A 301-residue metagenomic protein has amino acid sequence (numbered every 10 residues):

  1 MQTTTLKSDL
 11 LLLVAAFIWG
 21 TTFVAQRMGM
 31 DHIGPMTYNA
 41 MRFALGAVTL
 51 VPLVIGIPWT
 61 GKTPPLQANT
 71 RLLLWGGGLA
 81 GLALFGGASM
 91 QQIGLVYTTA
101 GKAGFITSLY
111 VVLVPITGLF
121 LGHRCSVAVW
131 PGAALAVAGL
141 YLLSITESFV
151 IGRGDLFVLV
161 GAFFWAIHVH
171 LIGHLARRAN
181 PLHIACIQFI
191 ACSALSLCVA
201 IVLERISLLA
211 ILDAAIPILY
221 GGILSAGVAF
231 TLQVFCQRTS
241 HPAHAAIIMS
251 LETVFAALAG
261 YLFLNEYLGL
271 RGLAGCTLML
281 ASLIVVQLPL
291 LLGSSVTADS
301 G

Functional and structural regions predicted by a protein language model:
M1-A40, L82, G86, M90 (+3 more regions): Glycine-/small-residue-enriched transmembrane alpha-helix faces in small-molecule transporters and effluxers
T4-D9, H32-A40, L66-L73, W130 (+3 more regions): Juxtamembrane helix-entry segments on the extracytoplasmic side of multipass membrane proteins
I18, T22-F23, V51-T107, L142 (+1 more regions): Specific transmembrane alpha-helical segments of multi-pass solute transporters/efflux pumps, especially DMT/EamA
M36, G46-L50, V114-P115, F120 (+3 more regions): Transmembrane alpha-helical segments that form core, pore/gating elements of small-molecule transporters/exporters
T37-V48, M90-H123, V160-G161, A243-Y261: Specific alpha-helical transmembrane segments that line the substrate/conduction pathway and gating interfaces
N39-M41, A103-L109, L171-S193, A226-L262: Helix-helix packing/entry segments at the starts of transmembrane helices
F43, V51, P58-W59, A214-I216 (+1 more regions): C-terminal-most transmembrane helix of multi-pass membrane proteins
L50, C125-I145, W165, S196 (+2 more regions): Hydrophobic transmembrane alpha-helices of multi-pass small-molecule transport proteins
